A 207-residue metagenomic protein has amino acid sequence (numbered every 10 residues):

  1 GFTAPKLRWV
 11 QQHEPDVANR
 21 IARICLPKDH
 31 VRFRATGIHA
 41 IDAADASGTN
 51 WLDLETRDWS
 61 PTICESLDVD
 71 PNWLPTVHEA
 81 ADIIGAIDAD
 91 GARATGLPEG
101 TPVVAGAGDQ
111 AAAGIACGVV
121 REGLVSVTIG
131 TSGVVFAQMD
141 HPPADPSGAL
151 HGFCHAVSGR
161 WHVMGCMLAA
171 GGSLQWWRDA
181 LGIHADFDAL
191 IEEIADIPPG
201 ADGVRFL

Functional and structural regions predicted by a protein language model:
G1-A40, D45, N50-P61, E65-S66 (+2 more regions): Active-site core segments that coordinate phosphate-bearing ligands/cofactors across diverse enzyme families
L67-D68, L74: Conserved acidic, metal-coordinating active-site core of Asp-based, Mg2+-dependent phosphoryl-transfer enzymes
N72-W73, E99: A short helix-to-beta-strand connector/capping loop
